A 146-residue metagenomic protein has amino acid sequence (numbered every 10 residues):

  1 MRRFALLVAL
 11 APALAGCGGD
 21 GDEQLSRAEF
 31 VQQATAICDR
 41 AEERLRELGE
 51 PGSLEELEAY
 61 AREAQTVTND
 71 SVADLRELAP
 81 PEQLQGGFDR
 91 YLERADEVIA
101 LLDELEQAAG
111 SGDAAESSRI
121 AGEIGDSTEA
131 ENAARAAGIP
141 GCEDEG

Functional and structural regions predicted by a protein language model:
M1-L6: Bacterial N-terminal signal peptides that target proteins for export
L10: Active-site-proximal loop/hinge segments that shape catalytic or ion-binding/gating pockets
A13-G16: C-terminal motif of bacterial Sec signal peptides marking the signal peptidase cleavage site
G18-G21: Bacterial signal peptide processing site
L25-A109, D113-E145: Alpha-helical segments in soluble extracytoplasmic regions
